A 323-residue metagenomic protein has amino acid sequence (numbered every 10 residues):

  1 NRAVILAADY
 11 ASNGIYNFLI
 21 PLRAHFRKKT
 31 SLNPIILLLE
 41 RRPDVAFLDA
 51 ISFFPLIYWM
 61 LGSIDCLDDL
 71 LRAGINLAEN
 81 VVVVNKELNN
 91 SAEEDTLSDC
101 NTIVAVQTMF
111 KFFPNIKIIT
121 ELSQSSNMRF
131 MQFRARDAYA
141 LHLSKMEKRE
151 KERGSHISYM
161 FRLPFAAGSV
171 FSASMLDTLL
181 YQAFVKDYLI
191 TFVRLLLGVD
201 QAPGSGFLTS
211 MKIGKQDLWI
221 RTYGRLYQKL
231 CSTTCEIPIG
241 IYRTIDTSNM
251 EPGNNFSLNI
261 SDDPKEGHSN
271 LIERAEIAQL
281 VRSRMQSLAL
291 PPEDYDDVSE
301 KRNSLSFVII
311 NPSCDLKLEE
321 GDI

Functional and structural regions predicted by a protein language model:
N1-I323: Cytosolic regulatory regions of ion transport systems
